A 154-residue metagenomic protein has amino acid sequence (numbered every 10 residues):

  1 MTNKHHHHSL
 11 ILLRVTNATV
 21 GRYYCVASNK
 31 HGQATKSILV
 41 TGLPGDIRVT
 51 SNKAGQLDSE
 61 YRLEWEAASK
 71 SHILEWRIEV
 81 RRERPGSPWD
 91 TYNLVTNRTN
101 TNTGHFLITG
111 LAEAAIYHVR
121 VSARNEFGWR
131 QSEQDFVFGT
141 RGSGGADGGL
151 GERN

Functional and structural regions predicted by a protein language model:
M1-H6, A54-D58: Short, ordered beta-strand-loop transition motifs
T2-K4, L12-T16: Solvent-exposed segments in extracellular or luminal domains encompassing
H6-L10, G104-F106: Short strand-edge motifs at loop-to-beta-strand transitions and within beta-strands of extracellular beta-rich domains
L10-L12, L111: Generic leucine side-chain signal with a strong bias for well-ordered alpha-helical environments
T16-N17, A112: ER-lumen resident redox/N-glycosylation machinery signature
V20, S28, Q33-L39, D46-T109 (+1 more regions): Extracellular low-complexity, O-glycosylation-prone stalks/linkers
C25: Short cysteine clusters
